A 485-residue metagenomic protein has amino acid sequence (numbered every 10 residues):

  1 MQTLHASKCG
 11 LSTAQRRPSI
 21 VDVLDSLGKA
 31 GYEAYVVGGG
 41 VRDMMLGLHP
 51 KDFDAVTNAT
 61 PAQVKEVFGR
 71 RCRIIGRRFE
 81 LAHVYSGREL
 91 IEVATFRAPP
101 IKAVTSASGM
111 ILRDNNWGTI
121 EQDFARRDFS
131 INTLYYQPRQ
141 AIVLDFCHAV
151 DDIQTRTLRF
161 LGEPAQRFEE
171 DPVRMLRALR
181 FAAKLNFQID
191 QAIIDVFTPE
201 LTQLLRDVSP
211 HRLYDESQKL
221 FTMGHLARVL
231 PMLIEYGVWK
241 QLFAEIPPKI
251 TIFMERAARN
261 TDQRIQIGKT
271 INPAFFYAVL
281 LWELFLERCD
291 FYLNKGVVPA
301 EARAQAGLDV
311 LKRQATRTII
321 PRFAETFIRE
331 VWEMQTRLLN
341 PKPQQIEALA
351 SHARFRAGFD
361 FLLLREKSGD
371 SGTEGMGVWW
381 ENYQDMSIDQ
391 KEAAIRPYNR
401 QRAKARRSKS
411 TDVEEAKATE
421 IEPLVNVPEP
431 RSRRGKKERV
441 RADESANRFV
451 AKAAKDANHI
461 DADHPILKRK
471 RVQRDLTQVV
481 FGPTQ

Functional and structural regions predicted by a protein language model:
M1-Q485: Catalytic cores of the polymerase beta-like nucleotidyltransferase superfamily and closely associated nucleotide
